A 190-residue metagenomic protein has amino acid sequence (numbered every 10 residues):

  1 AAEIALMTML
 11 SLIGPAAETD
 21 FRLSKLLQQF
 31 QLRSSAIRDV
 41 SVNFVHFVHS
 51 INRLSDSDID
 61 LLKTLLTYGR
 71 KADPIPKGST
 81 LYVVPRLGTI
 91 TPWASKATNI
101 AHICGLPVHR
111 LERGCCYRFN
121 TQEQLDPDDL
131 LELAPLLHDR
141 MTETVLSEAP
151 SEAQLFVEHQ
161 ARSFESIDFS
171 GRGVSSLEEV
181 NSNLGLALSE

Functional and structural regions predicted by a protein language model:
A1-A2: Acidic, Ala/Val/Gly-enriched low-complexity intrinsically disordered segments
A5-E190: Core nucleic-acid recognition elements
